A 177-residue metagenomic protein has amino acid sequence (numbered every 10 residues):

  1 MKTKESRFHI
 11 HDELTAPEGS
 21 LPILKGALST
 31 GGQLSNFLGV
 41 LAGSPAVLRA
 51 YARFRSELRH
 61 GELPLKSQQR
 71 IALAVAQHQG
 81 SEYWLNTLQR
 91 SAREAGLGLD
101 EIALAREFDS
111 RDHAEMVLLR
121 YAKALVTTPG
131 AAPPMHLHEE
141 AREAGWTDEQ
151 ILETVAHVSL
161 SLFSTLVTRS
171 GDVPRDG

Functional and structural regions predicted by a protein language model:
M1-G177: Hydrophobic alpha-helical segments
